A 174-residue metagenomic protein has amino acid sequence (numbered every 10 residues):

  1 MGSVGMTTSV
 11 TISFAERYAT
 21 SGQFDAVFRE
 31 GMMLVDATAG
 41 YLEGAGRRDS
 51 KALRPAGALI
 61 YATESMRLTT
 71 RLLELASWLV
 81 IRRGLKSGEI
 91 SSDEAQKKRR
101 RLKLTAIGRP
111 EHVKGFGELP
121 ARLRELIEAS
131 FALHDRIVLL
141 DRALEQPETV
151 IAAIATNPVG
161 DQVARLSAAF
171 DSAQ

Functional and structural regions predicted by a protein language model:
G2-Q174: Surface-exposed peri-terminal alpha-helical interaction modules
